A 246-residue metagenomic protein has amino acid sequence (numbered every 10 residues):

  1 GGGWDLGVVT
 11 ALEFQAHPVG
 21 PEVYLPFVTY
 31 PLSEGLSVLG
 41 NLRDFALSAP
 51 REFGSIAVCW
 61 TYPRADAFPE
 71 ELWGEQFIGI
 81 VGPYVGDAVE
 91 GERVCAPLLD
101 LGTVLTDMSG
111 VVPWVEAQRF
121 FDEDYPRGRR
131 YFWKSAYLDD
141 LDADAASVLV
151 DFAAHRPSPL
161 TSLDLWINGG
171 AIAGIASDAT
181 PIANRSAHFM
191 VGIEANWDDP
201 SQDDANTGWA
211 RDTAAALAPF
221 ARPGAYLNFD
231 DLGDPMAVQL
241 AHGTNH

Functional and structural regions predicted by a protein language model:
G1-H246: Soluble FAD-dependent oxygen oxidases
